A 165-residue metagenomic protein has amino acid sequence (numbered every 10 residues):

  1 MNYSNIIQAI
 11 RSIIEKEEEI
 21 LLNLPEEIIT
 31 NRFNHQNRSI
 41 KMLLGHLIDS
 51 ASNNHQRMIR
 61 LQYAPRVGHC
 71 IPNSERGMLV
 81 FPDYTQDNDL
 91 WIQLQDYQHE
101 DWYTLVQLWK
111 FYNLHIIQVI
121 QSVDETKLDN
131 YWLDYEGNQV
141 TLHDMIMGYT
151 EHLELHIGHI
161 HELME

Functional and structural regions predicted by a protein language model:
M1-I28, D49, N53-R60, G148-E151: Alpha-helical bundle segments that constitute or directly flank the non-heme di-iron/ferroxidase center
N2, S39, L94-D101, G137-T141: Short amphipathic alpha-helical segments at helix-loop
Y3-I6, K16-L21, N31-H35, D89-L94 (+2 more regions): Short amphipathic alpha-helical segments, especially helix-boundary/capping motifs
S4, Q8-R11, K41-G45, Y103 (+3 more regions): A generic "alpha-helical surface" signal
A9-I13, F81-D129: Acidic/histidine-rich alpha-helical segments that form the ligand environment of transition-metal centers
T30-N88, L114-I117, Q121-S122, D129-E165: Short, contiguous alpha-helical
